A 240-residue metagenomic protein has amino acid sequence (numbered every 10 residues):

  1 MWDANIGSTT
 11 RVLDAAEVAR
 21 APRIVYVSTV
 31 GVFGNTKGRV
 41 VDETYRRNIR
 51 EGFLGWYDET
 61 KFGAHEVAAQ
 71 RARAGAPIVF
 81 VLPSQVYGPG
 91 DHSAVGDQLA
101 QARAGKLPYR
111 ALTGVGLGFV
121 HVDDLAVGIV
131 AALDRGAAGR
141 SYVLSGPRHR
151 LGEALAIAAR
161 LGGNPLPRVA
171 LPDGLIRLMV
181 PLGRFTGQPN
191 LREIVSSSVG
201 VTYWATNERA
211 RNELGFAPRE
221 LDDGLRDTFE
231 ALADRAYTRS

Functional and structural regions predicted by a protein language model:
W2-I6, D42-R46, F53-H65, Q85 (+1 more regions): Short-chain dehydrogenase/reductase
G7-Y57: Conserved Rossmann-fold NAD(P)-dependent oxidoreductase catalytic core, especially the SDR/UDP-sugar
V32, V86-G88, L125, H149: Conserved sequence/active-site signature of Rossmann-fold short-chain dehydrogenase/reductase
I49-G52, A100-V120, D124: A conserved pocket-lining segment of Rossmann-fold NAD(P)-dependent short-chain dehydrogenase/reductase
H65-P89: Conserved beta-loop-beta element that borders a ligand/cofactor-binding pocket
G128-L191, N207, R219-S240: Mid/C-terminal beta-alpha module of Rossmann-like enzyme folds, strongest in SDR-family dehydrogenases/epimerases
